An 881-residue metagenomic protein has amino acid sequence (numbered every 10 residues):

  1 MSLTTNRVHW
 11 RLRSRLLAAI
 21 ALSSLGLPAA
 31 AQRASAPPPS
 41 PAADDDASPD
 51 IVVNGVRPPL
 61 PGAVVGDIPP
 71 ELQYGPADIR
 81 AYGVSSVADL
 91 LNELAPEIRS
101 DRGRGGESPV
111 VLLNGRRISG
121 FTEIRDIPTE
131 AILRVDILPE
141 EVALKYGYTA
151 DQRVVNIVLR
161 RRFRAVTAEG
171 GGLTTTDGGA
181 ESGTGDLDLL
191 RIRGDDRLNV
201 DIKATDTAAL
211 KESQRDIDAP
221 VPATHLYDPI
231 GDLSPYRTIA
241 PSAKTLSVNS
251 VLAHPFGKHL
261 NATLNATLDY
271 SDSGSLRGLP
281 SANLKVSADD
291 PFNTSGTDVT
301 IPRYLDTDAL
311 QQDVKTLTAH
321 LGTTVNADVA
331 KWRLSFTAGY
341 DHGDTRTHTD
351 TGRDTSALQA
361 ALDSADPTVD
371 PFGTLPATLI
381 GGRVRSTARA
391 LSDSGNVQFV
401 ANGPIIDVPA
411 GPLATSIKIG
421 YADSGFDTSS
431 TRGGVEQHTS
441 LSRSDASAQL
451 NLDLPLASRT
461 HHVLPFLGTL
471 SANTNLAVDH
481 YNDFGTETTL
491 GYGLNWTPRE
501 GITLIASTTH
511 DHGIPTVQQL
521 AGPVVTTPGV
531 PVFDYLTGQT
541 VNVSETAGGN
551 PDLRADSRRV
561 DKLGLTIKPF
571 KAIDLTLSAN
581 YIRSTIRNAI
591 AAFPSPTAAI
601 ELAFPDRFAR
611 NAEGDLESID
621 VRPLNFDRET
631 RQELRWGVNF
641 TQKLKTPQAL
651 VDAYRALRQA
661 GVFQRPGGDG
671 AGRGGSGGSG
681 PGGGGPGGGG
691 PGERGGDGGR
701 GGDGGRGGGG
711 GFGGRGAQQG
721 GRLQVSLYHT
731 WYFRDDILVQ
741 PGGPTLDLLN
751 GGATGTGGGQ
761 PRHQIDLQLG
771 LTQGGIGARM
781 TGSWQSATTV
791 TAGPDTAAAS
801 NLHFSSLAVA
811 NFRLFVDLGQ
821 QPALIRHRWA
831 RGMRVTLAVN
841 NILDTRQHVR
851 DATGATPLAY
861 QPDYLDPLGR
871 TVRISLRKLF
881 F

Functional and structural regions predicted by a protein language model:
S2, G667-G711, R715, F733 (+2 more regions): C-terminal beta-signal and adjacent terminal beta-strands/loops of Gram-negative outer-membrane beta-barrel proteins
P41-D44, V52-R104, I118-I127, V142-T149 (+6 more regions): N-terminal plug
E71, R99-P139, T167-G170, N199: Periplasmic plug
V111, L210, Q214-A240, H259-A446 (+7 more regions): Surface-exposed, low-complexity loop segments enriched in small/polar and acidic residues
R117-I118, I127-E169, G677-G684, G689-G692 (+2 more regions): A beta-strand signature from Gram-negative outer-membrane beta-barrel systems, especially the internal plug domain
A131-L133, L144-V155, R161-P220, P241-V248 (+4 more regions): Outer-membrane beta-barrel translocator/receptor signature
E141, G172-T176, G183, R193-D195 (+20 more regions): Transmembrane beta-strands of outer-membrane beta-barrel pores
S430, Q518-A521, V525-D534, S544 (+6 more regions): Outer-membrane beta-barrel domain signature, especially the mid-to-C-terminal portions of large Gram-negative OMP
